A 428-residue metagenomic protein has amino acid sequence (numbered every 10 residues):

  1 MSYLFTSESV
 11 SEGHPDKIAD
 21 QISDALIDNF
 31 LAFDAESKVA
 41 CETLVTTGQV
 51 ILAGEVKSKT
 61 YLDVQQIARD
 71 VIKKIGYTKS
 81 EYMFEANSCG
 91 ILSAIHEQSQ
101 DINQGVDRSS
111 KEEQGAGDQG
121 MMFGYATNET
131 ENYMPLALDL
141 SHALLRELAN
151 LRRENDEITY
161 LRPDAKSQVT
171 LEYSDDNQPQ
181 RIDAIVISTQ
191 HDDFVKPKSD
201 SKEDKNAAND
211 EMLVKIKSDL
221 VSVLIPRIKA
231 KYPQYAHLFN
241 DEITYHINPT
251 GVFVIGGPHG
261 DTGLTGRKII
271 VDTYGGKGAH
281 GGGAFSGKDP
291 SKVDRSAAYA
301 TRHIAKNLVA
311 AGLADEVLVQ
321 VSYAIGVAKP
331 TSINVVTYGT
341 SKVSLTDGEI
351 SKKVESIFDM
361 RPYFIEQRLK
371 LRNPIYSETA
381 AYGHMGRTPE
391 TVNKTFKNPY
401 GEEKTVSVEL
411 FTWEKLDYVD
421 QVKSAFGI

Functional and structural regions predicted by a protein language model:
M1-A40, V45, V419, A425-I428: N-terminal, positively charged regions that mediate nucleic acid binding
T6, K73-I255, G386-E390, G401-K423 (+1 more regions): Glycine-rich, mobile lid/loop segments that gate access to catalytic sites or pores
E8-V10, H14-A19, G115-T130, V254-A279 (+2 more regions): Conserved phosphate/anionic-ligand binding catalytic regions in large, soluble enzymes, centered on
E12-L31, E129-N150, K288-G312: Alpha-helical support elements that line or immediately flank enzyme active sites and cofactor-binding pockets
S37-C41, A165-L171, I243-I247, L313-A324: A short glycine-rich, hydrophobically flanked beta-strand micro-motif that places a catalytic Asp/Glu for divalent metal
A40-S58, I325-K329: Short, charge-patterned binding micro-sites
T46, A314-E316, Y323-I428: Internal helix-turn-beta structural module
I269, Y274-L318, K329-V336: C-terminal catalytic subdomain
